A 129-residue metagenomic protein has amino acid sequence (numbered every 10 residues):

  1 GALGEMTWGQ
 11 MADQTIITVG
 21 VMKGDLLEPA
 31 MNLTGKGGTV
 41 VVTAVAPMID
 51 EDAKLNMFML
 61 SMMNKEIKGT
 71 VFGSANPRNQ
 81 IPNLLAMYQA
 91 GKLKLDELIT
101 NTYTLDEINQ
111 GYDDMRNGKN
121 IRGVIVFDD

Functional and structural regions predicted by a protein language model:
G1-K65: Glycine-rich cofactor phosphate-binding loops and adjacent beta1-alpha1 units of small-molecule cofactor enzyme domains
E5, G9, Q14, E28-N32 (+2 more regions): C-terminal hydrophobic helical "lid"/dimerization subdomain of Rossmann-like NAD(P)H-dependent oxidoreductases
V45-M48, F72-P77: Short coil/turn segments
